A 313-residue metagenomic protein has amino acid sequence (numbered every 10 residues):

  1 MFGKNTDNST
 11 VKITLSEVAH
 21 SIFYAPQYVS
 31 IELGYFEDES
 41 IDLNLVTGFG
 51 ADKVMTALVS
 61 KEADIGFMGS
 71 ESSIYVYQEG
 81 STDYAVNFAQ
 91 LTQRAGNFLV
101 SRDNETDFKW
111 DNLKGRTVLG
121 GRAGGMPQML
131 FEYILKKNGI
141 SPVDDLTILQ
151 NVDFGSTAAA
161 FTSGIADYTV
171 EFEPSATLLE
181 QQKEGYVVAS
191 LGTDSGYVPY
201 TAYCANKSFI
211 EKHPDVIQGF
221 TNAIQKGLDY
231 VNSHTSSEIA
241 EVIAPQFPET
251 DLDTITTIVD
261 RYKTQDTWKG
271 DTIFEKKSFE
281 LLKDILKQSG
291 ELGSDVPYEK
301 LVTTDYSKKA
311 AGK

Functional and structural regions predicted by a protein language model:
M1-K12, K309-K313: Short, low-complexity disordered leader/linker segments with a strong preference for bacterial N-terminal type II
N5, S9-D144, I148-N151, D167-E173 (+3 more regions): Short, glycine-/small- and polar/acidic-enriched structural segments that line small-molecule recognition paths
S21, G48-D52, F67, G125-M126 (+5 more regions): Soluble non-cytosolic domains of exported or imported proteins
Y28, I74, E132, T177 (+2 more regions): Predominant activation on well-ordered alpha-helical scaffold segments within soluble catalytic domains
A63-F67, T162, K263-K276, D305-K313: Short amphipathic alpha-helical segments at helix boundaries and their inter-helical linkers
S72, D153-F247: Pocket-lining segment of extracytoplasmic ligand-binding domains
E211-L292: Secondary-structure end/capping motifs
E280-K313: Conserved C-terminal helix/tail region of periplasmic/extracytoplasmic solute-binding proteins
